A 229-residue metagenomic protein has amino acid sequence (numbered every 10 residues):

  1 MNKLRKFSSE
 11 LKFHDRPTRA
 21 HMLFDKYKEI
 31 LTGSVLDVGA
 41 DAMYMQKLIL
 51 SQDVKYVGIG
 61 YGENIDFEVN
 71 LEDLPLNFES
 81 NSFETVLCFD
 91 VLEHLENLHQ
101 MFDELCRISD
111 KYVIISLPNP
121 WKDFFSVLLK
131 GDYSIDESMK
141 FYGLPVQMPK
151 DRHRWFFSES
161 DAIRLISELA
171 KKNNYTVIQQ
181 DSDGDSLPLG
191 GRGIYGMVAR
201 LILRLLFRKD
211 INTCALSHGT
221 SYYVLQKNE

Functional and structural regions predicted by a protein language model:
M1-K28: Class I SAM-dependent methyltransferase Rossmann-like catalytic core, especially the SAM/SAH-binding loop
M1-R5, V86, E93, S160-S167: Short N-terminal helix-initiation segments at or just after the protein's N-terminus
S8-L11, L74-L76, F89, K150: Conserved short-loop catalytic and cofactor-binding motifs
F13-T18, L92-E96, F156: Conserved phosphate-coordination/catalytic loops
R16, N64-D66, D183-L189: A short acidic, often aromatic-flanked loop/helix-cap motif at beta-alpha or helix-coil junctions that lines enzyme
M22-K26, L48, D161-L169: Amphipathic alpha-helical segments that form well-ordered structural scaffolds and often line/cohere around active
F24-S126, Y222-K227: Conserved SAM-binding loop
E96-E229: S-adenosyl-L-methionine-dependent methyltransferase catalytic module, highlighting the catalytic core
